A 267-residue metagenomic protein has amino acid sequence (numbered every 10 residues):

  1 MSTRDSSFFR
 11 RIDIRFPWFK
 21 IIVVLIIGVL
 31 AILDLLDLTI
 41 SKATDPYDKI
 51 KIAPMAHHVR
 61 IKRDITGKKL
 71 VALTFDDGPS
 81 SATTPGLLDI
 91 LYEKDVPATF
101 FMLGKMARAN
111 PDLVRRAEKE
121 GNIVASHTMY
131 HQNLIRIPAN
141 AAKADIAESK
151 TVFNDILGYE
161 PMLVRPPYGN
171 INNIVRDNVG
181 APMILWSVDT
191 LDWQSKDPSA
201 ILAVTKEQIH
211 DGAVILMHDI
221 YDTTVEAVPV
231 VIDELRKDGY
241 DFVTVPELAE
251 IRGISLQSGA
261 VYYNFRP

Functional and structural regions predicted by a protein language model:
S2-T74, S80-E93, A109, I232-E234 (+1 more regions): N-terminal pre-catalytic segment of deacetylase/amide-hydrolase enzymes
T44-K51, M102, L134-A139, S195: Acidic/histidine-rich helix-loop elements that form or flank divalent-metal/phosphate-binding sites at the catalytic
A72-L73, L88-Y92, V96-A107, R116-E118 (+2 more regions): Short, well-structured secondary-structure segments
D76, H127, P167: Active-site glycine-centered loops adjacent to acidic/histidine catalytic or metal-binding residues that shape
D76-D77, D145: Acidic active-site catalytic centers that drive phospho-/nucleotidyl reactions and related ester hydrolyses
D77-G78, I220: Active-site glycine-rich loops that stabilize anionic/oxyanionic intermediates across multiple enzyme folds
G86, R108, K119, Q132-Y263: Catalytic domains of cell-wall/extracellular-matrix polysaccharide-remodeling enzymes, centered on de-N-acetylation
